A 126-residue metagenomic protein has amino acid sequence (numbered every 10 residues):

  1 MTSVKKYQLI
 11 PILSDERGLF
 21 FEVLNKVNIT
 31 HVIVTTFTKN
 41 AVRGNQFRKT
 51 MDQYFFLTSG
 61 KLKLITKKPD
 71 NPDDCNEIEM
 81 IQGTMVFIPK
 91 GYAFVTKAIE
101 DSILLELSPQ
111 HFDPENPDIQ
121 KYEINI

Functional and structural regions predicted by a protein language model:
M1-T30: A short, N-terminal "cap"/entry segment at the start of jelly-roll beta-barrel domains of the cupin/DSBH fold
S3-I10, I99-I126: Double-stranded beta-helix
F20, N45, L64-I65, I88 (+2 more regions): Short beta-strand His + acidic residue motifs that chelate non-heme Fe in jelly-roll/DSBH and cupin folds
I33-M51: Conserved short histidine dyad/triad with adjacent acidic residue
T36-A41, I65-K67, D74-C75: Extended, hydrophobic alpha-helical segments
K49-K68: Glycine- and acidic-residue-biased ligand/ion/polar-headgroup-sensing regions
T50, K61, T84, Y92 (+2 more regions): A generic "binding-loop/recognition-motif" signal
P69-K90: Short acidic-glycine-tyrosine-enriched beta hairpin
